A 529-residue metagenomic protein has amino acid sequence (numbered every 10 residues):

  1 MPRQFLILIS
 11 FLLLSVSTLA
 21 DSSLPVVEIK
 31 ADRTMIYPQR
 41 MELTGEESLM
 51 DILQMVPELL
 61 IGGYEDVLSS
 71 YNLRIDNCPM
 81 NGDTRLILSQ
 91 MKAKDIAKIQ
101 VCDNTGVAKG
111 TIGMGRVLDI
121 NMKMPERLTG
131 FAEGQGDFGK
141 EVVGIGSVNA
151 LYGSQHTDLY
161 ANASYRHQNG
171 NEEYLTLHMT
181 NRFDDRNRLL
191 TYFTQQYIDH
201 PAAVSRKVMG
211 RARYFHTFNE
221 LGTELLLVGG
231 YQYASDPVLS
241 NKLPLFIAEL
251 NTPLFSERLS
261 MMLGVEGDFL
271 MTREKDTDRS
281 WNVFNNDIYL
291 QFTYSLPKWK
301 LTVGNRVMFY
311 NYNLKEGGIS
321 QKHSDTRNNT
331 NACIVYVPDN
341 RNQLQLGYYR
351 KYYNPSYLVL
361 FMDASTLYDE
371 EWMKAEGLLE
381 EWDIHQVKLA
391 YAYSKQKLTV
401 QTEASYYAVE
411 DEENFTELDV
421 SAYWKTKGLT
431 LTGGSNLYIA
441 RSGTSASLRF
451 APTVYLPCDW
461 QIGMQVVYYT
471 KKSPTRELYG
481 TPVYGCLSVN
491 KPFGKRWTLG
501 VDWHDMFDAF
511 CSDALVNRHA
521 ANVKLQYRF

Functional and structural regions predicted by a protein language model:
L24-V27, M50-N81: Extracytoplasmic beta-strand/coil segments of soluble accessory domains associated with Gram-negative outer-membrane
L49-I52, L86, T111-G134, G146: N-terminal periplasmic accessory domains that precede and gate Gram-negative outer-membrane beta-barrel machines
C78-N104: Short acidic/polar hinge/loop motifs at secondary-structure boundaries that mediate gating or recognition
N121-G134, E173-L175, R182-R186, M262-F269 (+5 more regions): Surface-exposed extracellular loop regions of Gram-negative outer-membrane beta-barrel proteins
Q135-K140, S154, Y165-N169, F193-D199 (+14 more regions): Transmembrane beta-strands of outer-membrane beta-barrel pores
Q168-L245, L270-T272, W281, Y353 (+2 more regions): Flexible loop and strand-edge segments within Gram-negative outer membrane beta-barrel domains
F309-N313, K322, Y336, N340-Q386 (+2 more regions): Surface-exposed extracellular loop regions of Gram-negative outer-membrane beta-barrel proteins, predominantly
C333, A390, N517-F529: Outer-membrane beta-barrel "beta-signal"
